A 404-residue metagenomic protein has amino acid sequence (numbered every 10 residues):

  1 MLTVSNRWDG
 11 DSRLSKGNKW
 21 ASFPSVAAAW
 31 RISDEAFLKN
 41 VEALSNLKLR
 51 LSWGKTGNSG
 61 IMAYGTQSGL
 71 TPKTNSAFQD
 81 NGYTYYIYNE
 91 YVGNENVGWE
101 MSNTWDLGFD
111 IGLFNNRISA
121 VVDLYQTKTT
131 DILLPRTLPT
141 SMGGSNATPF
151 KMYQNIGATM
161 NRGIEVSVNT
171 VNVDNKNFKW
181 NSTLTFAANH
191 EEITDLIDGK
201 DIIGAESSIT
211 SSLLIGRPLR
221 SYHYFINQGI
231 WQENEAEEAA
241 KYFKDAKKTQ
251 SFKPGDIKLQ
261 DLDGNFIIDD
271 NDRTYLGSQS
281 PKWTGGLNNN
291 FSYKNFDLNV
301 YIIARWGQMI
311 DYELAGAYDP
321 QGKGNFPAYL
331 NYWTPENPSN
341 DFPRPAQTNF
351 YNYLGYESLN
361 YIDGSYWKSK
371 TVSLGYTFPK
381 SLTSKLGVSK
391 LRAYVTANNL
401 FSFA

Functional and structural regions predicted by a protein language model:
M1-S15, K19-D34, S102-W105, L113-A120 (+4 more regions): Surface-exposed extracellular loop regions of Gram-negative outer-membrane beta-barrel proteins
L2-D11, G82-E90, R136-K151, G163 (+3 more regions): Flexible, solvent-exposed coil segments and beta strand-coil junctions, predominantly the extracellular/periplasmic
V4-W8, A28, L49-K55, Y64-T66 (+5 more regions): Transmembrane beta-barrel strands of outer-membrane/channel proteins
D11, R305-N398: Extracytoplasmic gating/loop element in the C-terminal half of outer-membrane beta-barrel translocons and assembly
L14-N18, N40-E42, K55-G69, T130-T137 (+3 more regions): Outer-membrane beta-barrel and related beta-rich outer-membrane complex signature in Gram-negative bacteria
S33-L47, G60, F114-R117, V173-W180 (+6 more regions): Short loop/turn motifs that connect adjacent beta-strands in outer-membrane beta-barrel proteins
K39-M101, S119-T159, I203, I215: Solvent-exposed loop/turn elements at secondary-structure boundaries
Q154, M160, V171-S278, N398: Conserved small-residue
